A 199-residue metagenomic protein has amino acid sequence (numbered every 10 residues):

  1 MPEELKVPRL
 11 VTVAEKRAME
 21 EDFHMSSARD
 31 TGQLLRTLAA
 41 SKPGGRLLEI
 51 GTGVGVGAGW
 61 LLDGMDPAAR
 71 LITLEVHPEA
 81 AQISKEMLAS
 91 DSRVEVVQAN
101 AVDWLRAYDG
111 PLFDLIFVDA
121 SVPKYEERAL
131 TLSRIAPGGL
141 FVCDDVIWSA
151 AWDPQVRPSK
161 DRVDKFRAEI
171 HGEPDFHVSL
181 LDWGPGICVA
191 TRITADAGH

Functional and structural regions predicted by a protein language model:
M1-L115, V122-V142, V146-H199: A short alpha-helical cap/connector motif
